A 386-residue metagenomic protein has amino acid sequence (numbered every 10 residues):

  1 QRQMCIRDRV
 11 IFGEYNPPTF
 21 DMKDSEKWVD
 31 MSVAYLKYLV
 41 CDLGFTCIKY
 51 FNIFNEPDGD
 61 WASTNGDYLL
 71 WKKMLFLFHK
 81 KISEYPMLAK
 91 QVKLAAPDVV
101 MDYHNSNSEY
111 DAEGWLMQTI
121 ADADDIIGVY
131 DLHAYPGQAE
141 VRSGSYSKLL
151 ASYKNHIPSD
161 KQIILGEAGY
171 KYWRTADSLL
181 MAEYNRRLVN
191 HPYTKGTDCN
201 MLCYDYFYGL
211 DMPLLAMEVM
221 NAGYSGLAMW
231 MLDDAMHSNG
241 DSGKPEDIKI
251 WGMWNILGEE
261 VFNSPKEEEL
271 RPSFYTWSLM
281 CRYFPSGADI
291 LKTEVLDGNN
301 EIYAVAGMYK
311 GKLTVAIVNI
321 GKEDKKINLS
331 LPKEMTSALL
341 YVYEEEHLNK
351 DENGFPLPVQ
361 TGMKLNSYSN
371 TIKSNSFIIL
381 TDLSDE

Functional and structural regions predicted by a protein language model:
Q1-I6: Short, small-residue-biased leader/transition segments that mark boundaries at the very start of proteins
R9-G13, K49-I53, K93-A96, G128-L132 (+4 more regions): Structural recognition of the beta-strand scaffold that forms the well-ordered cores of secreted hydrolase catalytic
P17-G128, H133-S152, A176-L180, L210: Active-site cleft segment of glycoside hydrolase catalytic domains centered on the general acid/base Glu
G128, Y135-K195, L215: Glycoside hydrolase catalytic-domain groove-lining segments
Y170-Y303: Aromatic/acidic polysaccharide-binding cleft in carbohydrate-active enzymes
L296-E334, Y343-E345, N375-I379: Carbohydrate-binding surface patches
L329-G362: C-terminal accessory region downstream of the catalytic core in glycan-modifying enzymes
P356-E386: C-terminal beta-strand-rich structural cap/linker in extracellular carbohydrate-active enzymes
